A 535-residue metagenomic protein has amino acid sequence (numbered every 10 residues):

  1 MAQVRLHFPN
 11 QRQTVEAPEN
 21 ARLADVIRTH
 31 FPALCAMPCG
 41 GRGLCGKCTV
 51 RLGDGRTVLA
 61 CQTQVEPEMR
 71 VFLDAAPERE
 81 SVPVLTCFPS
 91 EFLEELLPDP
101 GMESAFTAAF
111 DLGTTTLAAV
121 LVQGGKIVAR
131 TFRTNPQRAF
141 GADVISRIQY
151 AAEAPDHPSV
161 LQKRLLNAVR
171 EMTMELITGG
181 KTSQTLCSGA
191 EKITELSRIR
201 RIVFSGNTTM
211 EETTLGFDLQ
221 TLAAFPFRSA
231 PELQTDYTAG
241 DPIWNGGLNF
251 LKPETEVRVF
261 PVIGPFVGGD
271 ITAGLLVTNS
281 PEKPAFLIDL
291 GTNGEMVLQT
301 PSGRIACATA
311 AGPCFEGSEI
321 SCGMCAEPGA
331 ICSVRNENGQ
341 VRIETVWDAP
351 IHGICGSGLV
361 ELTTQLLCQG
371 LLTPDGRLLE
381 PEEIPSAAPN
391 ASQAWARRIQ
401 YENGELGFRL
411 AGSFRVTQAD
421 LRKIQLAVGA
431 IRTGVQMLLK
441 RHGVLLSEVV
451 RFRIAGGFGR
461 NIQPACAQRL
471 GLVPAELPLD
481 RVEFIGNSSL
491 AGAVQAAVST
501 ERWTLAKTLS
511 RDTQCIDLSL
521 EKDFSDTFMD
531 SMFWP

Functional and structural regions predicted by a protein language model:
V4-H7, A76-F88, K252-A273, F484 (+1 more regions): Acidic, glycine/GT-rich loop-and beta-edge segments that sit at the periphery of enzyme/chaperone cores
H30, F88-A105, T255-A285, L439: Conserved phosphate-binding catalytic cores of ATP/NTP-utilizing and phosphoryl-transfer enzymes
A33-P67: Local cysteine-cluster metal-coordination motifs and their immediate loop/turn environment, predominantly Fe-S cluster
D54-A109, L117: Fe-S ferredoxin-like electron-transfer domains and their immediately adjacent linker/connector regions across
A119, G125-I145, Q220-D236, A273 (+2 more regions): Glycine-rich phosphate-binding loop of actin/hexokinase-like ATP-binding domains
A168-G179, I271-L275, I424-S447: Phosphate/ATP-binding catalytic cores across multiple sugar-kinase/actin-like superfamilies, primarily ASKHA
T300-S302, V444-L509: Catalytic phosphate/nucleotide-handling subdomain of diverse soluble enzymes
L367-H442: A contiguous, well-structured pocket-lining segment that forms one wall/lid of small-molecule binding clefts in soluble
